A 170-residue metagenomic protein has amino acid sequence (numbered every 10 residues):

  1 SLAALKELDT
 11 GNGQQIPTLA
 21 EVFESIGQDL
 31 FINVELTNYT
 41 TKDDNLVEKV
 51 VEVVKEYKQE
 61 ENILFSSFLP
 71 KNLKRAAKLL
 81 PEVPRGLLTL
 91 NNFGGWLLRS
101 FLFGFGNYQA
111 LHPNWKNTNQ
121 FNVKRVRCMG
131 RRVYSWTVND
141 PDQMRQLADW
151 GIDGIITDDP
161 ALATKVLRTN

Functional and structural regions predicted by a protein language model:
S1-L90, G106-Q109, P113-W115, R127-M129: Metal-dependent phosphodiesterase/phospholipase catalytic core, i.e., the His/Asp/Glu-rich active-site region
G11-Q14, E21, L87-N170: C-terminal active-site rim and adjoining tail of enzyme catalytic domains
